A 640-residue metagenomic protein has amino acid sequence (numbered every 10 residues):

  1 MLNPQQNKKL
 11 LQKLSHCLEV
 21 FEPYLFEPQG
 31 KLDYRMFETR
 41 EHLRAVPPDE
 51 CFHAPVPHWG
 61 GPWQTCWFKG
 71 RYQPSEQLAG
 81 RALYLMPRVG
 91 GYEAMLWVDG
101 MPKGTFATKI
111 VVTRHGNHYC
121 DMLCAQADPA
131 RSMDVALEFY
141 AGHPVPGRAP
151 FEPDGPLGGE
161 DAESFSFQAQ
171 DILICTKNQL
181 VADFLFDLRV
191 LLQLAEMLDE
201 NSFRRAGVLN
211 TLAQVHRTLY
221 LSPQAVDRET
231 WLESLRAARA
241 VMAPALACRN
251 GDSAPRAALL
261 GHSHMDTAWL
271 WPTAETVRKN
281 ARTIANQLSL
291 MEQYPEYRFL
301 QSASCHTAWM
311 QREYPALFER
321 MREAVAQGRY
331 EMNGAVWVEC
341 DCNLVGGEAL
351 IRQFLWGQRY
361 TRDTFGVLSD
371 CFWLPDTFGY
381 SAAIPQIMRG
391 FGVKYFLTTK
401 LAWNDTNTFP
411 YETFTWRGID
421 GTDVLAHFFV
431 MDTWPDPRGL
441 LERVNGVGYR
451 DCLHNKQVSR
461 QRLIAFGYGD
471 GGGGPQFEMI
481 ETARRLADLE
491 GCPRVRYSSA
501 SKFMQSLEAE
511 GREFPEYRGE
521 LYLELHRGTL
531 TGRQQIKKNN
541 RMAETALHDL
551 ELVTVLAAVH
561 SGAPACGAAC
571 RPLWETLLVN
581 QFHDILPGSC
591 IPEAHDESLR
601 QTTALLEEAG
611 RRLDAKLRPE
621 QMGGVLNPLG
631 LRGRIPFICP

Functional and structural regions predicted by a protein language model:
L2-R44, V89-E93, K103, Q126-L629: Catalytic-domain carbohydrate-binding cleft regions of carbohydrate-active enzymes
V46-P55, G91, M95-C120: Solvent-exposed beta-strand/loop surfaces of large extracellular or lumenal domains
E50-P55, Q77, R236-A243: Short linear interaction motifs
H58-E76: Short beta-strands within extracellular/lumenal beta-sheet-rich domains
T65, H115, D128-A130: Solvent-exposed, conformationally flexible loop/turn segments
K69-Q73, Y84-M86, D134-E138: Residues within well-ordered beta-strands of beta-sheet-rich folds
S75-V89, L626-P640: Surface-exposed beta-strand/loop patches in extracellular or lumenal glycoproteins
Y119-A127: Signal that preferentially marks extracellular ectodomain short beta-strand elements of beta-sandwich modules
